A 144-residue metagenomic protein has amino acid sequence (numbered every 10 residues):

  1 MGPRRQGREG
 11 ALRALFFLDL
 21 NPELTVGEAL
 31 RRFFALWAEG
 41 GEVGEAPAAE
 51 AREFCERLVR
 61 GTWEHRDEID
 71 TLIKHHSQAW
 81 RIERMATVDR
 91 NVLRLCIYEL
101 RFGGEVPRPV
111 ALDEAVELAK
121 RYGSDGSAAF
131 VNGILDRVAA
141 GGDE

Functional and structural regions predicted by a protein language model:
M1-E144: N-terminal interaction/assembly modules
